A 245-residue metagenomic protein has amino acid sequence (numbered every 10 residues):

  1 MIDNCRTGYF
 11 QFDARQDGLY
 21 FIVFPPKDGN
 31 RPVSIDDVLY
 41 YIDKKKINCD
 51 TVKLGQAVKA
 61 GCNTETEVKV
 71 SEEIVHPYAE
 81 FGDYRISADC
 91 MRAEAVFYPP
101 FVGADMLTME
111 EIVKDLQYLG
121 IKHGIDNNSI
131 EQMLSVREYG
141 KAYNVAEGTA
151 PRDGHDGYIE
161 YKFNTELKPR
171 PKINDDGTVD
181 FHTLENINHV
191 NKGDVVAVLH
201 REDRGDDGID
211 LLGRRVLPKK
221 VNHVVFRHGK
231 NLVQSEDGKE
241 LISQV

Functional and structural regions predicted by a protein language model:
M1-V245: Long, low-complexity, mixed-charge
